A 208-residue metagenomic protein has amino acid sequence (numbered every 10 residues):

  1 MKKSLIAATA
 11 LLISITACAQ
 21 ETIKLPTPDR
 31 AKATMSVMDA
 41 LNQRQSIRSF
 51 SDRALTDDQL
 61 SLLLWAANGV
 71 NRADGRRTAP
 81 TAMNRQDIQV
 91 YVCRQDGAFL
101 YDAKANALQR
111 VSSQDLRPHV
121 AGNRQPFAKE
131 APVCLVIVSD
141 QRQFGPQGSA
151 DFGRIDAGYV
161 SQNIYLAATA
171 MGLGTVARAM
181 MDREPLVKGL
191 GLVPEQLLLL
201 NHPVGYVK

Functional and structural regions predicted by a protein language model:
M1-S4: Positively charged n-region of N-terminal signal peptides that target proteins for export
A10-L11, L63: Non-cytosolic juxtamembrane linkers/loops that tether extracellular or periplasmic domains to nearby transmembrane
S14-T16: N-terminal signal peptide c-region/cleavage motif recognized by signal peptidases
Q20-A131: N-terminal amphipathic, basic helical "cap/leader" segment at the start of enzyme domains
P28, V138-D140, G205-V207: Generic beta-structure capping elements
R44, L63, V90, V133-K188: Small-aliphatic-rich amphipathic alpha-helix that forms the alpha element of a beta-alpha
A82, T175-R178, P194: Short, surface-exposed helix-loop/turn micro-motifs enriched in polar/charged residues
L192-K208: A glycine-rich helix N-cap at a beta->alpha junction
